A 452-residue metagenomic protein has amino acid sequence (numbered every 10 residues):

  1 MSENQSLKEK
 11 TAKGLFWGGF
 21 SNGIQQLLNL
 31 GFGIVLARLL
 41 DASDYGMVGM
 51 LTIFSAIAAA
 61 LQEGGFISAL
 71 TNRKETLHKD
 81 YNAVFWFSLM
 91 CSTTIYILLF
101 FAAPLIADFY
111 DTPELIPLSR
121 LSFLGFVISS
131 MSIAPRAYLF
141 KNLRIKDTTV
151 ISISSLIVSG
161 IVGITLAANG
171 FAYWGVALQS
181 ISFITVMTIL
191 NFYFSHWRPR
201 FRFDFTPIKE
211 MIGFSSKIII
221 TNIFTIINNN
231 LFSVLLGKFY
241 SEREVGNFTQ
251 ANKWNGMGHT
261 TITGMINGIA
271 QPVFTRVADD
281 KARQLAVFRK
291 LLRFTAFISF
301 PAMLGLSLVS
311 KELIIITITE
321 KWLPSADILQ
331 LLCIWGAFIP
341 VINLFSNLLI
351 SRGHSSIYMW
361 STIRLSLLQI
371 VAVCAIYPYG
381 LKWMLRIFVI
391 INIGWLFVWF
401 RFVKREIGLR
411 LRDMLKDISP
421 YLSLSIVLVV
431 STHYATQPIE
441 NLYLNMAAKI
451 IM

Functional and structural regions predicted by a protein language model:
M1-L7, T11, K146, I189-V234 (+3 more regions): Interhelical loop/hinge segments that connect adjacent transmembrane helices in multipass membrane
L7-F66, L89-A103, R120, G125 (+4 more regions): Signature of the first transmembrane helix
L30, W86-D111, P117, I161-T165 (+5 more regions): Alpha-helical transmembrane segments of multi-pass membrane transport and lipid-handling proteins
I57-A58, I97, F101, T112-P135 (+10 more regions): Alpha-helical transmembrane segments of multi-pass membrane proteins
A60-H78, F140-K141, A251, N255-S299 (+1 more regions): Helix-loop junctions and terminal segments of transmembrane helices in multi-pass membrane transport/translocation
A69-H78, I128-I151, N169, W174 (+5 more regions): Membrane-interface junctions at transmembrane-helix termini in multi-pass inner-membrane proteins
I116-F123, I151-H196, E210-F214, T221 (+5 more regions): Hydrophobic alpha-helical transmembrane segments
L365, Y379, W383, L415-M452: Transmembrane alpha-helical segments of multi-pass transport proteins
